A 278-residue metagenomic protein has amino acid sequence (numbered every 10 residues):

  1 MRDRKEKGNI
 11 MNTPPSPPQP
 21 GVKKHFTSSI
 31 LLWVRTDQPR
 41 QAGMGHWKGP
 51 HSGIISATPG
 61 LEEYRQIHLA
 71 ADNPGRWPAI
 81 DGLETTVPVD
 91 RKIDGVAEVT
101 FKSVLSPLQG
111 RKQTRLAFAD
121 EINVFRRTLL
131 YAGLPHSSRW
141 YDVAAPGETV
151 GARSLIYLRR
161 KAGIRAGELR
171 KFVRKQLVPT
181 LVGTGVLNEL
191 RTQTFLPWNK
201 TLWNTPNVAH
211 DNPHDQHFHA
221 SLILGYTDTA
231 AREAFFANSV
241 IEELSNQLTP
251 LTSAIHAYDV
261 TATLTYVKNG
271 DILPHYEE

Functional and structural regions predicted by a protein language model:
R2-R4: Basic polycationic patches enriched in arginine
G8-E278: Macromolecular interaction modules
